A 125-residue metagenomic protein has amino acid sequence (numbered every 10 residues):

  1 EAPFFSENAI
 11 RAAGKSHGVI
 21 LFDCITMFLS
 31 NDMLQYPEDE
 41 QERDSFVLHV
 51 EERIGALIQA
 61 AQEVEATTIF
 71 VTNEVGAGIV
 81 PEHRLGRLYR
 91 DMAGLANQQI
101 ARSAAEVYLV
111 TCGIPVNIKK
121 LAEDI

Functional and structural regions predicted by a protein language model:
E1-V19, P37: Conserved nucleotide-sensing/catalytic segment adjacent to the nucleotide-binding pocket in NTP-handling enzymes
F4-F5, T26-F28: Short, catalytically relevant binding-site loops at active-site mouths
H17-C24, T68-F70: Generic beta-sheet signal
M27-I125: Replace "adjacent to P-loop NTPase cores in ATP/GTP-dependent enzymes" with "adjacent to NTP-binding cores
